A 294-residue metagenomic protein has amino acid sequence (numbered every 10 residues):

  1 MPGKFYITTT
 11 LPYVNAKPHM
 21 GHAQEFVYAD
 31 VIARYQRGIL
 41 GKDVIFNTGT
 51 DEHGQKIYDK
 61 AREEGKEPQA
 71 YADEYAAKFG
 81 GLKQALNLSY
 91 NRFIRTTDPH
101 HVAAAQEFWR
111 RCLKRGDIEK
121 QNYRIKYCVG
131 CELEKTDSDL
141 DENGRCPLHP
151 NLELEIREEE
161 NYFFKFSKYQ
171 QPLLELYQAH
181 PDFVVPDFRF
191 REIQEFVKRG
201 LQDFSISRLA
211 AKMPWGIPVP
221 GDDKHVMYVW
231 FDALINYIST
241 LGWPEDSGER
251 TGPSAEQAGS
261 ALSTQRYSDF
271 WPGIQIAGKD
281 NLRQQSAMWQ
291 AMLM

Functional and structural regions predicted by a protein language model:
P2-T48, H100-A104, P150-E249, G259 (+1 more regions): Structured secondary-structure scaffolds
T50-K56: Short, charge-patterned binding micro-sites
K60-D73: A charged helix-plus-loop insertion that forms the helical arch/lid used to bind and gate nucleic-acid substrates
Y75-N91: A glycine-rich helix N-cap at a beta->alpha junction
D98-D117, Y127: Feature captures the FAD/FMN-dependent oxidoreductase FAD-binding
R115-Q170, L174: Cys/His-rich short segments
